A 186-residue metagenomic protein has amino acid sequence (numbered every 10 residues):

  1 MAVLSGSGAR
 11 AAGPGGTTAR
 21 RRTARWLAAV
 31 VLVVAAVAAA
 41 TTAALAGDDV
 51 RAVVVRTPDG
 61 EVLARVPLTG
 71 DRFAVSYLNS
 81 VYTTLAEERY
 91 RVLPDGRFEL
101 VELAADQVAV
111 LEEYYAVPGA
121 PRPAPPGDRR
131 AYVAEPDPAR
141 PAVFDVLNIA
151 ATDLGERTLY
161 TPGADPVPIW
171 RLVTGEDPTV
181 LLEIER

Functional and structural regions predicted by a protein language model:
M1-W26: Actinobacteria-biased recognition of intrinsically disordered, low-complexity terminal regions
A2, T42-L45, E183: Charge-biased, low-complexity intrinsically disordered regions
G6-G8, R21, E99-A104, N148: Charged, low-complexity intrinsically disordered segments
A28-A43: Hydrophobic membrane-insertion alpha-helices, especially the h-region of bacterial N-terminal signal peptides
T41-R56: Aromatic-capped interface at the extracytoplasmic side of an N-terminal signal-anchor transmembrane helix
V50, E87, E156: Exposed beta-strand and adjacent loop surfaces of beta-rich binding modules that mediate intermolecular recognition
R56-Q107, L111: N-terminal secretory signal peptides
F98-V101, E112-R186: Mature, soluble, non-transmembrane domains
